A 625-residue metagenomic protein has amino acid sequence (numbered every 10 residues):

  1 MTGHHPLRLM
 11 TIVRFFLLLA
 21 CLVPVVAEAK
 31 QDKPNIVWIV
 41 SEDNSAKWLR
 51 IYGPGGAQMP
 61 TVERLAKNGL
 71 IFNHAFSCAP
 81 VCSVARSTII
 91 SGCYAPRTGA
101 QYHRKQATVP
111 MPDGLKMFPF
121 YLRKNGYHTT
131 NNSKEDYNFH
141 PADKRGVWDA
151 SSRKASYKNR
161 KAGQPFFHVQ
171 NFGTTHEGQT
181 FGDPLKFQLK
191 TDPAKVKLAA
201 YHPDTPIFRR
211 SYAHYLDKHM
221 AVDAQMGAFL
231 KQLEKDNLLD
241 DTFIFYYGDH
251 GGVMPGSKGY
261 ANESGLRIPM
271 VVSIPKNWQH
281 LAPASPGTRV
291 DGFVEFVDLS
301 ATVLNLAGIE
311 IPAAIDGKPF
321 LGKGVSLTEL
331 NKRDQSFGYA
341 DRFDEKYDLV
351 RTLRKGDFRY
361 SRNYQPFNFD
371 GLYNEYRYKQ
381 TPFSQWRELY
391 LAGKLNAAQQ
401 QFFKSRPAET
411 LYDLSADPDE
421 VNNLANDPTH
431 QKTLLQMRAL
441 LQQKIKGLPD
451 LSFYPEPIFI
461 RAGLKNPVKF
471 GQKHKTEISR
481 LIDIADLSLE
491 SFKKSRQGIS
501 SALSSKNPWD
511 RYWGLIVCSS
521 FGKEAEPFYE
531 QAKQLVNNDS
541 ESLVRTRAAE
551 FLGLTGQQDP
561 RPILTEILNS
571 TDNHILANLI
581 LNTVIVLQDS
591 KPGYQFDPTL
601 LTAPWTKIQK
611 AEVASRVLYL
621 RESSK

Functional and structural regions predicted by a protein language model:
M1-T11: N-terminal secretory signal peptides that target proteins for export/translocation
H5, R14-F15, F208: Intrinsically disordered, low-complexity repeat segments enriched in small/polar residues
V13-P24: Bacterial N-terminal signal peptides
V25, T98, E177, A228-K231 (+8 more regions): A generic secondary-structure boundary signal that marks alpha-helix termini
A27-L395, Q400-F403, P418-A439, S500 (+1 more regions): Formylglycine-dependent sulfatase
K30-P34, S41, A46, I71 (+3 more regions): Long, internal low-complexity/basic segments
